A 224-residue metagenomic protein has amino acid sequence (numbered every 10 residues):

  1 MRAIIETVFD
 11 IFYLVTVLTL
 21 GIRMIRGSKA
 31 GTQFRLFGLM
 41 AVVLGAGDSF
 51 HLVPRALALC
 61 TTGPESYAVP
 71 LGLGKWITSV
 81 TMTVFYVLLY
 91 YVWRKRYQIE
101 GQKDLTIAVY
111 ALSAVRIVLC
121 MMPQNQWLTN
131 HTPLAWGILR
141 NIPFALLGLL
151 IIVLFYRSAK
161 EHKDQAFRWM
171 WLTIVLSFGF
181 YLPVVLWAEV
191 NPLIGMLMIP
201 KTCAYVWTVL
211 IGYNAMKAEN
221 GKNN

Functional and structural regions predicted by a protein language model:
M1-L18: Hydrophobic transmembrane alpha-helical segments in integral membrane proteins
R2-I5, P64-W76, T129-I142, N191-K201: Non-cytosolic membrane-interface motifs at loop->transmembrane helix junctions
T16-R26, V87-W93, V118-Q124, I142-R168 (+2 more regions): Alpha-helical transmembrane segments in multipass membrane proteins, preferentially the mid-helix core
T19-I25, F50-Y67, G72-T106, C120 (+2 more regions): Internal transmembrane alpha-helix with an interfacial aromatic "cap," most often the third helix
I25-F37, W93-L105, N130-P133, Y156-R168 (+1 more regions): Membrane-interface helix-boundary motifs at transmembrane edges
T32-G47, K160-L182: Alpha-helical transmembrane segments of multi-pass integral membrane proteins
A46-T61, S113-T132, I174-G195: C-terminal ends of transmembrane alpha-helices and the immediately adjacent extracellular/lumenal or cytosolic loop
V80-I151: Membrane-proximal helix-loop-helix units in multi-pass membrane proteins
